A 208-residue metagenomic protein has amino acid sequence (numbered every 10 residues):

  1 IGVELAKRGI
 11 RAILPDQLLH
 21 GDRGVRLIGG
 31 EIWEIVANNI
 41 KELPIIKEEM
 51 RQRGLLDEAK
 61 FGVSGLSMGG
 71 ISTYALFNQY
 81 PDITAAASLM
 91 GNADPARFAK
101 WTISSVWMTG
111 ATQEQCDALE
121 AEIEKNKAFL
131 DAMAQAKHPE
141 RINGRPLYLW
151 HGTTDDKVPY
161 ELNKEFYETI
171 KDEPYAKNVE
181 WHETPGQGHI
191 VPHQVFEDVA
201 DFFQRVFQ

Functional and structural regions predicted by a protein language model:
I1-R11: N-terminal low-complexity, intrinsically disordered segments
E4, L14-N38, A99: Cap/lid segment of the alpha/beta-hydrolase catalytic domain
D16, S64, L89-N92, W150 (+1 more regions): Alpha/beta-hydrolase-fold catalytic nucleophile elbow
L18-G21, A93, G188: Alpha/beta-hydrolase active-site loop signature
R23, K164-Q208: C-terminal catalytic histidine-bearing segment of alpha/beta-hydrolase fold enzymes
G30-G54: Alpha/beta-hydrolase active-site loop
I45-V106: Primarily recognizes the serine-hydrolase "nucleophile elbow" in alpha/beta-hydrolase and SGNH/GDSL folds
R97-L162, Y167-E168: The feature captures the conserved acid-bearing segment of alpha/beta-hydrolase catalytic domains
